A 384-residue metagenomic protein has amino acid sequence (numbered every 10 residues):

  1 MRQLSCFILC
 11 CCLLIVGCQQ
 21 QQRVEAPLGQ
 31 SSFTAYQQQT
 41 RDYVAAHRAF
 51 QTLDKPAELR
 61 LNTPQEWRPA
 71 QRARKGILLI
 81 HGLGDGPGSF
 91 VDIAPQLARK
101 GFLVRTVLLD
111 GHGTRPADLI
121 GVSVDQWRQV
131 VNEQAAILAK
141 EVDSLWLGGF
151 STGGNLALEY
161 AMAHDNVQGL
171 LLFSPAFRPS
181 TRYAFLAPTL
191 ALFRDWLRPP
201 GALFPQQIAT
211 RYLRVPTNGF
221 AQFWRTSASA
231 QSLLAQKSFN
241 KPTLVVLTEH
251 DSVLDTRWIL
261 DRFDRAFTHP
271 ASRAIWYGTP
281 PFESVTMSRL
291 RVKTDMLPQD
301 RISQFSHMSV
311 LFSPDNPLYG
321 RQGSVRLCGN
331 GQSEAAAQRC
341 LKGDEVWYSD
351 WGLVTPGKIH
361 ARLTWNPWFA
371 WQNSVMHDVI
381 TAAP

Functional and structural regions predicted by a protein language model:
I15-G17: C-terminal motif of bacterial Sec signal peptides marking the signal peptidase cleavage site
Q19-Q21: Bacterial signal peptide processing site
R60-L109: Short, surface-exposed "cap/lid" segments of acyl-processing enzymes
E66-Q71, V215-P356, A361-T381: Serine-hydrolase catalytic core
T114-E141, W146: Catalytic nucleophile-loop/oxyanion-hole region of alpha/beta-hydrolase and closely related hydrolase-like folds
G149-G153, A157: Gly/Ala-rich beta-loop-alpha elbow adjacent to hydrolase catalytic centers
L171-R182: Active-site nucleophile loop of the alpha/beta-hydrolase fold
